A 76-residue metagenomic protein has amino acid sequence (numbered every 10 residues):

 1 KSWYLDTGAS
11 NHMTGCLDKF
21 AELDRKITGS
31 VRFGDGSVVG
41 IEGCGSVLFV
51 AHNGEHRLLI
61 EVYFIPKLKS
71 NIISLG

Functional and structural regions predicted by a protein language model:
K1-G76: Anionic group-binding determinants
